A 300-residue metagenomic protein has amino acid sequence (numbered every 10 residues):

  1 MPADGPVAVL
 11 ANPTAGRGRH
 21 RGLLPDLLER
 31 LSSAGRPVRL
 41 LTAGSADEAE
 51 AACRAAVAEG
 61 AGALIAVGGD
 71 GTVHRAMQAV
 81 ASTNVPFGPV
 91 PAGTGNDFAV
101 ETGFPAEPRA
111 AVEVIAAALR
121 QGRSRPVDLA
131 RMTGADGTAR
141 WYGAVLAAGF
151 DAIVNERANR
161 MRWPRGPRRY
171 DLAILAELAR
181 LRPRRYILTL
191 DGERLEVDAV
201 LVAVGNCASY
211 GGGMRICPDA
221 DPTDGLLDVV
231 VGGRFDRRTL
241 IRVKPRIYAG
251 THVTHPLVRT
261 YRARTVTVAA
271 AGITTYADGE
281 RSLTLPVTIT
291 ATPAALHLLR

Functional and structural regions predicted by a protein language model:
M1-L64, R109, E113: ATP/NTP phosphate-donor binding region
P13, V67-G69, V90-A92, N206: Glycine-rich beta-strand-to-loop/alpha-helix junction loops that act as flexible
H20, L190, E196, D221 (+1 more regions): ATP/nucleoside-binding phosphotransfer catalytic cores, i.e., glycine-rich phosphate-binding loops
A34, A43, A81-P86, A92-A199: Catalytic core of DAGKc-family lipid kinases
A49, G71-A76, D97, V127: Short glycine/serine/threonine-rich phosphate/pyrophosphate-binding segments that cradle anionic phosphate groups
A147, D151, A203-I216, R281: Glycine-rich phosphate/pyrophosphate-binding beta-alpha loops
R162-R169, G212-G213, C217-T239: Gly/Ser/Thr-rich active-site loops/lids in small-molecule metabolic enzymes that frequently grip phosphoryl groups
